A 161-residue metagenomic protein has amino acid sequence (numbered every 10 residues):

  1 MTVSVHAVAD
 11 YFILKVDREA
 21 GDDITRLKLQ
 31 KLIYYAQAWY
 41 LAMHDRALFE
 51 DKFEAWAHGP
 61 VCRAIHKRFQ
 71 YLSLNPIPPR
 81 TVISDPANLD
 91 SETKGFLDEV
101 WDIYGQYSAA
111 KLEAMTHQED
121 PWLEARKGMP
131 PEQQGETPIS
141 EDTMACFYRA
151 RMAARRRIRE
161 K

Functional and structural regions predicted by a protein language model:
M1-K161: Domain-edge interaction signal
